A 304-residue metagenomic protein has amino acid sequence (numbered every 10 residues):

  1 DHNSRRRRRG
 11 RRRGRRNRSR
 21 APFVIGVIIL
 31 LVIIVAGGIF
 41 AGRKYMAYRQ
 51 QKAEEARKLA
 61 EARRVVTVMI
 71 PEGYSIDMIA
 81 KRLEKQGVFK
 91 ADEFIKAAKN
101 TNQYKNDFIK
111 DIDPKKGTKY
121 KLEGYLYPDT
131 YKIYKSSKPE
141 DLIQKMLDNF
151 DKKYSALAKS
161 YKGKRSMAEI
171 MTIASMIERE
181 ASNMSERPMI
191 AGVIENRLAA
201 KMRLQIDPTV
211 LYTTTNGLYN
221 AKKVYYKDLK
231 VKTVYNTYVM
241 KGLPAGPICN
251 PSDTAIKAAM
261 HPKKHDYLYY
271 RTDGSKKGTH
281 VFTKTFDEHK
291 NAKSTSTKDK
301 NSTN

Functional and structural regions predicted by a protein language model:
D1-R20: N-terminal Lys/Arg-rich, disordered targeting/topogenic segments
R18-Y48: Membrane-anchoring helices that localize proteins to membranes
I39-G42, E72, E169: Flexible coil/turn residues that form the inter-helical turn or adjacent wing/linker of helix-turn-helix
K44, V66-I70, Y134: Short coil/turn segments at secondary-structure boundaries
Y45-A60: Ser/Thr/Pro/Gly-rich low-complexity linker/stalk segments immediately outside membranes or between
R57-V88, F94, K162-M167: Glycine-rich loop/hinge motif
F94-N106: Acidic helix-start/capping segments at beta-turn-to-alpha-helix junctions
Q103-N304: Bacterial extracytoplasmic/cell-wall-associated proteins, especially those involved in peptidoglycan
